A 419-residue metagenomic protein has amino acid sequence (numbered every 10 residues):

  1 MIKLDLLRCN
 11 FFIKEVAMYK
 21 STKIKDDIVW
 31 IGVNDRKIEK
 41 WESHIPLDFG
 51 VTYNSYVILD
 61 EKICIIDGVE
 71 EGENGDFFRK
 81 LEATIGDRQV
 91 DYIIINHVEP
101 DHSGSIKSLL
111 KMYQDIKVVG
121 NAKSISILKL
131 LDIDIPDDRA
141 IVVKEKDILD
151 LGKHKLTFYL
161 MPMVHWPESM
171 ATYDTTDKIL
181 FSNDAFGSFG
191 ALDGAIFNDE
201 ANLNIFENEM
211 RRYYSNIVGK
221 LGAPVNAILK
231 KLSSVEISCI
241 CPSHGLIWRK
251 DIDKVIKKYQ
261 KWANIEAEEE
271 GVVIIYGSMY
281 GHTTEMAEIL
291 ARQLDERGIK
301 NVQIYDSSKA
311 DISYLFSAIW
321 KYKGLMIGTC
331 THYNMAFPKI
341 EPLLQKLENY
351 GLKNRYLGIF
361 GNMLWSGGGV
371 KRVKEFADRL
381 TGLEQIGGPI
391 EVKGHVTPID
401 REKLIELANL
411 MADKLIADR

Functional and structural regions predicted by a protein language model:
K3-A17: Short, Lys/Arg-enriched N-terminal segments with co-localized hydrophobic residues within the first ~10-30 amino acids
S21-L81, A171-D174, K178-S182, T283: Conserved beta-strand hairpin/beta-sheet module of binuclear metal-dependent hydrolase folds, prominently
T22-D26, G120-S169, A227-L229: Metallo-beta-lactamase
E61, G72-V119: Active-site metal-binding motif and surrounding structural segment of the metallo-beta-lactamase
I66-G68, V90-V98, V118-N121, L180-N183 (+1 more regions): Active-site neighborhood of phospho(di)ester-bond hydrolases with catalytic His/Asp-centered motifs
S105, D311-L315: Short acidic active-site motifs
H165-S169, A185-G219, A263-E268: Active-site-proximal loop/helix segment associated with metal-binding centers of metalloenzymes
L192, N202-I240, H244-I247, I289-Q303 (+1 more regions): FMN-binding flavodoxin-like domain, especially the glycine-rich phosphate-binding loop
